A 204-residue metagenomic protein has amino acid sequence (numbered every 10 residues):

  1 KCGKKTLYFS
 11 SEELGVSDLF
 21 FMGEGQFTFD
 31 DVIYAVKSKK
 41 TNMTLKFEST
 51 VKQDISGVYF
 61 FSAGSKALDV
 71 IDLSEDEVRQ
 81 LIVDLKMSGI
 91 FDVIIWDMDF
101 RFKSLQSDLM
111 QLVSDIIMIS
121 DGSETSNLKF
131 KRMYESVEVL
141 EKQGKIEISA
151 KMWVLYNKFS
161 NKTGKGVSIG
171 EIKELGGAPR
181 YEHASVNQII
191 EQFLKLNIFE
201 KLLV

Functional and structural regions predicted by a protein language model:
K1-G3, I82-G89, V137-G144, E200-L203: Hydrophobic, Leu/Ile/Phe/Ala-enriched alpha-helical segments that form helix-helix packing faces
C2-F60: Phosphate-binding loop that captures ATP/GTP phosphates
S11-E12, F60-S65, D121-G122, A178-R180: Short loop/turn segments at strand-loop or loop-helix junctions that form parts of catalytic or ligand-binding pockets
K39-I55, S62-D99: Cytosolic-facing regulatory segments adjacent to core modules
L68, N161-K162, P179-I189: A short acidic, often aromatic-flanked loop/helix-cap motif at beta-alpha or helix-coil junctions that lines enzyme
S74, S126-K129, K195: Phosphate/oxyanion-binding active-site loops and adjacent basic polyanion-contact surfaces
M87-G176: Conserved catalytic-core segment of NTP-binding enzymes
E182-V204: NTP-binding/hydrolysis catalytic cores, primarily Walker-type P-loop NTPases
